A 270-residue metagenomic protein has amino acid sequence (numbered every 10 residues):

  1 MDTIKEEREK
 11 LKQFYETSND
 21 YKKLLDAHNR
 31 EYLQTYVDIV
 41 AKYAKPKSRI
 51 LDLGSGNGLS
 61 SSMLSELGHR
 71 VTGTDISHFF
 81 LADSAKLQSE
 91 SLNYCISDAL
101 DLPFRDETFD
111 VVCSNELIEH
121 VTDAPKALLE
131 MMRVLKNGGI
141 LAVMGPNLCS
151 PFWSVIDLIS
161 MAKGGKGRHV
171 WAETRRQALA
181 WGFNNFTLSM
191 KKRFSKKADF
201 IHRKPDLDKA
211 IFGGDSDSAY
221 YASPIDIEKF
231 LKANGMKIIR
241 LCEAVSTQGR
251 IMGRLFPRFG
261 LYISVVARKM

Functional and structural regions predicted by a protein language model:
M1-L100, V111-C113, Y220, G260-I263: Conserved N-terminal segment of class I S-adenosyl-L-methionine
R49, G139-I140: Short glycine-centered segments of the SAM/dcSAM-binding site in methyltransferase folds
G68, S91, G138, G235-I238: A generic structural signal for alpha->beta connector loops
D101-D106: Short conserved loop adjoining the S-adenosyl-L-methionine
E116-H120: Short catalytic micro-motifs in class I SAM-dependent methyltransferases
V121-T122, L135-K136: Helix-to-beta-strand junctions that scaffold the AdoMet/dcAdoMet cofactor pocket in Class I SAM-dependent enzymes
P125-E130, I140-S264: S-adenosyl-L-methionine-dependent methyltransferase catalytic module, highlighting the catalytic core
A267-M270: Active-site beta-strand termini and strand-to-loop segments that position acidic
